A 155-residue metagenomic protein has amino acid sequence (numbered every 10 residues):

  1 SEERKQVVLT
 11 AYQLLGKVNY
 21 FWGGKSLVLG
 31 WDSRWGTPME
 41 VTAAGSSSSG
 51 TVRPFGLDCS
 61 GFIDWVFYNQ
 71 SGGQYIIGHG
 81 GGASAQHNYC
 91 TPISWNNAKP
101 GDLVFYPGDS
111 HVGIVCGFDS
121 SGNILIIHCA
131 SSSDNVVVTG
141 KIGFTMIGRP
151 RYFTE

Functional and structural regions predicted by a protein language model:
S1-S60, W65-G73, C129: N-terminal capping segments
G23, S60, H79-G80, N96: Surface-exposed loop/turn and secondary-structure junction residues enriched for glycine/proline
G24-S26, N97, G140: Solvent-exposed, flexible loop/coil residues
F55, N96-N97: Residue "hotspots" at secondary-structure boundaries inside conserved domains
G78-W95, G108-E155: Aromatic- and glycine-rich peptidoglycan recognition patches
